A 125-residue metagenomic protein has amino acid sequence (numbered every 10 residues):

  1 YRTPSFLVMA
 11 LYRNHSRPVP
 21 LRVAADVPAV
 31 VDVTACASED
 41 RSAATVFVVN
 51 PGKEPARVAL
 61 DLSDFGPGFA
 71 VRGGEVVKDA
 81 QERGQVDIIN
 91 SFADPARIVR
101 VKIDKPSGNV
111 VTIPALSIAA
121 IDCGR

Functional and structural regions predicted by a protein language model:
Y1-A43: Glycan-recognition and catalytic regions of carbohydrate-active enzymes
M9, V46, L116: Conserved, mostly hydrophobic/aromatic
S42-P51: Short, well-ordered beta-strand segments enriched in hydrophobic/aromatic residues
N50-R125: C-terminal beta-sandwich/jelly-roll accessory domains of carbohydrate-active enzymes
